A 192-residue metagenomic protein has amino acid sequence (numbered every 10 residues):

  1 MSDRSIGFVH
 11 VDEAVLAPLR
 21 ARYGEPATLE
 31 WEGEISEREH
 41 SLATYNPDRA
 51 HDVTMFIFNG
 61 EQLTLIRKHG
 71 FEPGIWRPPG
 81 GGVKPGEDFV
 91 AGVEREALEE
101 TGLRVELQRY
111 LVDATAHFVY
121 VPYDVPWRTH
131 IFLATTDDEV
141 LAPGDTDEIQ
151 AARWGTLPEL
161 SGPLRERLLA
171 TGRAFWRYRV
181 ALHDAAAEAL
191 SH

Functional and structural regions predicted by a protein language model:
M1-R4, E25-P26, G70-G80, R95-E99: Short N-terminal helix-initiation segments at or just after the protein's N-terminus
S2-V11, G74, T146-H192: Nudix hydrolase/Nudix homology domain
R4-T54: Acidic, metal-coordinating catalytic segment for phosphate/diphosphate chemistry, firing primarily on the Nudix
F8-A14, E34, G60-I66, V83-A91 (+1 more regions): Short low-complexity stretches enriched in small and charged residues
V11-R20, E25-A27, L42, I66-K68 (+2 more regions): A broad, low-specificity signal for short, low-complexity segments enriched in glycine/proline and polar/charged
E32-P78, V105, R109, T136: N-terminal strand-loop-strand
P47-R49, D124-R128, A174-V180: Glycine-rich, flexible loop segments associated with nucleotide phosphate handling
V83-E106, A114-A170: Unchanged
